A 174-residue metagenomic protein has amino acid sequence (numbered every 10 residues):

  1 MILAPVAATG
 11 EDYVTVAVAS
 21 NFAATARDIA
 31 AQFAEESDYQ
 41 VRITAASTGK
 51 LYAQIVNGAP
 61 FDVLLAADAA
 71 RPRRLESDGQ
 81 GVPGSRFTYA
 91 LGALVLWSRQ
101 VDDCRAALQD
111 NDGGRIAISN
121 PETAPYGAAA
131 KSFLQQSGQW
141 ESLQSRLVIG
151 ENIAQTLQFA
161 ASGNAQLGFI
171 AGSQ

Functional and structural regions predicted by a protein language model:
M1-A4: Bacterial N-terminal signal peptides
A8-G49, A53-N57, A66-A69, R73-V82 (+1 more regions): Exported/periplasmic ABC-transporter solute-binding proteins
